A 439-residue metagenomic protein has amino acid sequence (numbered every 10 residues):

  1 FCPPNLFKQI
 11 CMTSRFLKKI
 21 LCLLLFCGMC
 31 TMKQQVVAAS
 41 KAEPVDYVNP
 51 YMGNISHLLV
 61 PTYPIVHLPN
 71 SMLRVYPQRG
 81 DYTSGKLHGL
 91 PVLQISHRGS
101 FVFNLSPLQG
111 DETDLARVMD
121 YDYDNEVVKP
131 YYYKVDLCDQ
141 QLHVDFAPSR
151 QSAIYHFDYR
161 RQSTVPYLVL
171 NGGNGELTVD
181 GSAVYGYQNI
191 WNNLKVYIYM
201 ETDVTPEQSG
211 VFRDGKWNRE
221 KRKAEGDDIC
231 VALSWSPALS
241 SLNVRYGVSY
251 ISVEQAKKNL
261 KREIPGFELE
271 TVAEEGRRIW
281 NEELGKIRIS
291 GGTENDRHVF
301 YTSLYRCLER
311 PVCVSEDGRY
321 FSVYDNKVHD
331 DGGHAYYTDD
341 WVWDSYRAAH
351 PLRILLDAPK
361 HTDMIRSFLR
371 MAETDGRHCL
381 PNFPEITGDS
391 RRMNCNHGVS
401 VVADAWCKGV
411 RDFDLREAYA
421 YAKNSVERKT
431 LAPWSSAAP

Functional and structural regions predicted by a protein language model:
F1-A39: Bacterial Sec-dependent N-terminal signal peptides
A38-P439: Accessory carbohydrate-recognition regions in carbohydrate-active enzymes
